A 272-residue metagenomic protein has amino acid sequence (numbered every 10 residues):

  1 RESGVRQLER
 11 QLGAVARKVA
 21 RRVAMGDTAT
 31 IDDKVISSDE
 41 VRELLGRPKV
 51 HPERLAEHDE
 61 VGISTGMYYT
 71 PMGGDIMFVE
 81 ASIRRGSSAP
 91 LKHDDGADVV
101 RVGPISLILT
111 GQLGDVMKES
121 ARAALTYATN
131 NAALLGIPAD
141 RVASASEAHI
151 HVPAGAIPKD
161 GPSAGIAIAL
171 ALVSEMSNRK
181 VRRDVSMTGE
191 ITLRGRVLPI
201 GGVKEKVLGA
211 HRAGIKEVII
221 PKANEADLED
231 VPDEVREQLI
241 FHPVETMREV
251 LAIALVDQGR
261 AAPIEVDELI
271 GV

Functional and structural regions predicted by a protein language model:
R1-R17, G73: The conserved phosphate-sensing helix
E2-S3, R22, G26, Q238: Alpha-helix C-capping/helix-to-loop hinge sites
G4-Q7, T30-D33, A139-V142, R183: Short, surface-exposed helix-loop/turn micro-motifs enriched in polar/charged residues
A16, A20-E80: Extended amphipathic alpha-helical scaffolds
H51-L55, D59-E60, S64, G73-V272: Peripheral, non-AAA+ core regions of ATP-driven protein-machinery
